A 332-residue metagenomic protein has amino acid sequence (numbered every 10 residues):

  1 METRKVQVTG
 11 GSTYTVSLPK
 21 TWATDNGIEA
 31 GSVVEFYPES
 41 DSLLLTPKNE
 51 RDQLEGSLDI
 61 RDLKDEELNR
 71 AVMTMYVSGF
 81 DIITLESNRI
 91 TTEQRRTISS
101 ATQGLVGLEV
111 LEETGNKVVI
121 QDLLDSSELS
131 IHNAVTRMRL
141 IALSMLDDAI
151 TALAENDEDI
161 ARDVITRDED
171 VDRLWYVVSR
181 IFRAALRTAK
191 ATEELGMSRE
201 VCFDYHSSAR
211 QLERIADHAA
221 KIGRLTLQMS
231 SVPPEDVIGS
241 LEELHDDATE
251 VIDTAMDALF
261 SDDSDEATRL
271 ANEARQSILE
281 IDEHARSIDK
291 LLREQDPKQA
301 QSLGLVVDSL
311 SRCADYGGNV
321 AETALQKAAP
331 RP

Functional and structural regions predicted by a protein language model:
E2-V6, G11-V34, D41-P332: Cytosolic, long alpha-helical scaffolding segments
